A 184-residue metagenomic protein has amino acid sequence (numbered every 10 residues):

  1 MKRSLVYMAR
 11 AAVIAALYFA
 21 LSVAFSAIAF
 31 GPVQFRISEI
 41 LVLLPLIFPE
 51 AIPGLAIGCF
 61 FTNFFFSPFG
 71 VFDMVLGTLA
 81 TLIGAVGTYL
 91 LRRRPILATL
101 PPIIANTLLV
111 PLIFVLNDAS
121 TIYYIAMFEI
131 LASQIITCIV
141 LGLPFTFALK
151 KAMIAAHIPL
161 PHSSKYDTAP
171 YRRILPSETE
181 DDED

Functional and structural regions predicted by a protein language model:
M1-P53: Hydrophobic transmembrane alpha-helices
A9-A15, L55-F60, T81, N117: Short hydrophobic/aromatic-rich motifs at helix boundaries and adjacent loops
S26-P32, I40, F60-E183: Membrane-embedded alpha-helical hairpins and interfacial helices in multi-pass inner-membrane proteins
L46-F66: Membrane-helix boundary elements
